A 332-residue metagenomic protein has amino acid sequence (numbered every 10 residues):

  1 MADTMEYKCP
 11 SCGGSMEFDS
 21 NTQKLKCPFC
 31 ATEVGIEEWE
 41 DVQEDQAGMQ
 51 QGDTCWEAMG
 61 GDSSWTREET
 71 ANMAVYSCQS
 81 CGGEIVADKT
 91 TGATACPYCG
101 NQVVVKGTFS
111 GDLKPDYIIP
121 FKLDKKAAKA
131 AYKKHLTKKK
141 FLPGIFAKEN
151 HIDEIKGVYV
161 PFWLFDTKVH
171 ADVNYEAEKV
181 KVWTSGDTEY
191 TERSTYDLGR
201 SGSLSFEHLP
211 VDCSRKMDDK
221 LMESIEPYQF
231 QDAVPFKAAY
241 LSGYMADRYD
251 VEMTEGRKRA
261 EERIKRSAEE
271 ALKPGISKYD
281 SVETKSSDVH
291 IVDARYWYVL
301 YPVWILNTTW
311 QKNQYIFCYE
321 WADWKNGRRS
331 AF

Functional and structural regions predicted by a protein language model:
T4-E6, T22-K24, M73-V75, A93: Residues immediately within or flanking Cys/His clusters that coordinate Zn2+ in small zinc-binding modules
C9-C12, C27-C30, C78-C81, C96-C99: Short cysteine-rich clusters marking metal-coordination/redox-active sites
G14-E17, G35, V86, V104: Short functional micro-motifs and their immediate structural scaffolds
E17-K26, A87-T94: Short linker/helix segments within small regulatory modules
A31-E38, G100-G107: Short Cys/His-rich micro-motifs in 6-15 aa windows
T32, W39-E69, M73-S77: Gly/Pro-rich, low-complexity intrinsically disordered segments
G111-T309, N313: Charged, low-complexity helical/coil segments in non-catalytic cytosolic or luminal regions
T308-A331: Juxtamembrane amphipathic/hinge helix adjacent to a transmembrane helix
